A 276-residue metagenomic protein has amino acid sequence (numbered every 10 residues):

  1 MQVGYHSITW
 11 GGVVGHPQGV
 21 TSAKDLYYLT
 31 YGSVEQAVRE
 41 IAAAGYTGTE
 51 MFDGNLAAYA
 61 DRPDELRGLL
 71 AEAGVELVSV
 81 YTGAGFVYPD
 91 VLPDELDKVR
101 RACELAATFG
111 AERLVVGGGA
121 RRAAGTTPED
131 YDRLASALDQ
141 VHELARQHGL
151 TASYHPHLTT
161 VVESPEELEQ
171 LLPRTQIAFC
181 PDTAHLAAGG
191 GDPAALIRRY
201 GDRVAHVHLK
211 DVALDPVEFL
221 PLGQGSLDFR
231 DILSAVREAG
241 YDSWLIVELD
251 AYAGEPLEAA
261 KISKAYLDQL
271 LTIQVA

Functional and structural regions predicted by a protein language model:
M1-T108, D139, R146, L150 (+2 more regions): N-terminal pre-domain/capping segments
V3-S7, T49-M51, L77-T82, L114-V116 (+4 more regions): Hydrophobic faces of well-ordered beta-strands that scaffold small-molecule active sites in alpha/beta enzyme cores
I8-W10, F52-G54, T82-V87, G119-R121 (+4 more regions): Active-site beta-loop-alpha junctions enriched in small/polar residues
H16-G32, G125, P165, E169 (+2 more regions): Gly/Pro-rich active-site loop or hairpin
G45, L172-F179, R199-A205: Glycine-enriched alpha-helix->loop->beta-strand junction motifs that scaffold or abut catalytic
R62-L66, D94-R100, T127-L138, P165-E166 (+3 more regions): Charged helix-capping and loop-helix junction motifs
E72-E76, V87-F179, L186-A188, L257: Active-site acidic/histidine proton-transfer and metal-coordination neighborhood in alpha/beta enzyme cores
E248, P256-L267: Short, hydrophobic-biased amphipathic alpha-helical segments
